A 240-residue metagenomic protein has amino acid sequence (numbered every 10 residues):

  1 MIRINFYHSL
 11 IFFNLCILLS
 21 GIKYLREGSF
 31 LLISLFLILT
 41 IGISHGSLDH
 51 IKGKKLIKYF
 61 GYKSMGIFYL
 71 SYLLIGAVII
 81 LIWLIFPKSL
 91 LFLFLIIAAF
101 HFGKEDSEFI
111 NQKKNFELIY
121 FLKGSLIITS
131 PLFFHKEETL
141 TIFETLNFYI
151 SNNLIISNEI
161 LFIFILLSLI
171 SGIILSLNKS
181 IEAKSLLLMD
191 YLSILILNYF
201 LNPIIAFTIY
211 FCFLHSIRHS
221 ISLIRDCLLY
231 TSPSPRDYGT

Functional and structural regions predicted by a protein language model:
M1-I11: N-terminal membrane topogenic signal
L19-S29: Short, hydrophobic transmembrane alpha-helix segments
S47-K55, F102-N111, G172-S180, L223: C-terminal ends of transmembrane helices
I67, S71-Y72, I119-P131, D190-N198: Small-residue-rich segments of transmembrane alpha-helices in multi-pass membrane proteins, especially helix faces
V78-F133: Membrane-interface helix-loop-helix junctions at boundaries between adjacent transmembrane segments
K104, Y210-D226: Predominantly late transmembrane helices and immediately cytosolic-facing juxtamembrane segments
F116-S176: Long hydrophobic alpha-helical segments that form multi-pass transmembrane helix bundles in integral membrane proteins
Y230-T240: Single conserved hydrophobic/aromatic residue that forms the stacking wall/gate of nucleotide- or nucleobase-binding
